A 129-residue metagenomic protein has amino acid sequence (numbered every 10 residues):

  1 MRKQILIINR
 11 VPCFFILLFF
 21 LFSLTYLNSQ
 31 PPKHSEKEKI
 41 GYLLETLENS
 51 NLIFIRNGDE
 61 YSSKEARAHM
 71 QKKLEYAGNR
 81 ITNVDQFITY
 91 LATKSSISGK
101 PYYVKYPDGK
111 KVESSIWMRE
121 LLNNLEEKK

Functional and structural regions predicted by a protein language model:
R2-F14: Bacterial N-terminal signal peptides that target proteins for export
L6, S23-T25: Intrinsic disorder/low-complexity signature
P12-S23: Bacterial N-terminal signal peptides
L27-S29: Boundary at the C-terminal end of the N-terminal hydrophobic targeting segment
P31-S50: Short N-terminal segments immediately surrounding and downstream of signal-peptide cleavage
P32, I53, G58-K129: Compact alpha-helical subdomains of small soluble proteins
